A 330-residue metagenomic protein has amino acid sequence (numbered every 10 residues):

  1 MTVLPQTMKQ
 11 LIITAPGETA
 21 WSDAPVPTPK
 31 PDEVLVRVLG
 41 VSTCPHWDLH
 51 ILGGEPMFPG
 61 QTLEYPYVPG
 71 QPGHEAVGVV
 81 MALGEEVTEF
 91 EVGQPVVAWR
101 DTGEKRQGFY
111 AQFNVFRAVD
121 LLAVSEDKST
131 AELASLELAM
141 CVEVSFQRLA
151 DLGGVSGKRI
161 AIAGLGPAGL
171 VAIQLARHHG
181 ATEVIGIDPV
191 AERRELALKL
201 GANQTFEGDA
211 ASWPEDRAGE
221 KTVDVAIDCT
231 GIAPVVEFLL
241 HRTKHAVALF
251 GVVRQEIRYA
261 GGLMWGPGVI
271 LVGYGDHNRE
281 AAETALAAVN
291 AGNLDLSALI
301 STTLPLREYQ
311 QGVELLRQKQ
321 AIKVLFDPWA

Functional and structural regions predicted by a protein language model:
T2-Q10, R279-A330: C-terminal hydrophobic helical "lid"/dimerization subdomain of Rossmann-like NAD(P)H-dependent oxidoreductases
Q10, E75, Q94-P95, F113 (+1 more regions): Residue-level marker of beta-strand positions
P27-S42, P56-T102: Glycine-rich beta-strand-centered segment in the early N-terminal region that forms part of a ligand/cofactor-binding
T62-Y67, H74, E89, W99-A163: NAD(P)H dinucleotide-binding glycine-rich loop of Rossmann-like/cofactor-binding domains, especially the beta1-alpha1
V97, D224-I227: N-terminal Rossmann-like NAD(P) cofactor-binding module of classical short-chain dehydrogenase/reductase
S129-A210: Mid-domain Rossmann-like dinucleotide-binding core that forms the NAD(H)/NADP(H) cofactor-binding site
A210-K221: Short amphipathic alpha-helix with an adjacent loop that forms part of the alpha/beta core around
A233-A291, P328-A330: Glycine-rich phosphate-binding loop and adjacent beta-alpha segment of Rossmann(oid) nucleotide-cofactor-binding
